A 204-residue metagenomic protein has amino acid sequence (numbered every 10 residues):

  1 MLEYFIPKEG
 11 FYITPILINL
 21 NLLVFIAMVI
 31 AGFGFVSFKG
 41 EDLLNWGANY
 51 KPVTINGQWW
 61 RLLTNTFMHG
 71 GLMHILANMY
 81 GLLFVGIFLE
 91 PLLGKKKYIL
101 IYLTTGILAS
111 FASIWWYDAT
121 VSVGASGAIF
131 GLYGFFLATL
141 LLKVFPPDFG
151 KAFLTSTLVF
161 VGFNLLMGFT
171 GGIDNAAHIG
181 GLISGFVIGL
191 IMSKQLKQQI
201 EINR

Functional and structural regions predicted by a protein language model:
M1-I16, L20-L22, G162-R204: C-terminal transmembrane module of polytopic alpha-helical membrane proteins
G10-V123, T170-I173: N-terminal TM1-TM2 helical hairpin plus the immediately adjacent luminal interfacial "cap"
I13-T14, A152-S156: Select subsegments of transmembrane alpha-helices in polytopic membrane proteins, especially boundary-proximal
V29, G106-S110, I114, L132-F135 (+2 more regions): Transmembrane alpha-helical segments of multi-pass membrane transport proteins and ion-pumping complexes
I75-L82, V123-F135, I173-S193: Alpha-helical transmembrane segments that form the membrane-embedded catalytic/substrate-binding core of multi-pass
P91-K95, A138-L154, K194-N203: Alpha-helical transmembrane bundle and helix-membrane interface signal in multi-pass integral membrane proteins
Y102-T105, S156-V161: Central hydrophobic cores of alpha-helical transmembrane segments in multi-pass integral membrane proteins
A119-V121, A125-G150: Alpha-helical transmembrane segments of multi-pass integral membrane proteins, characterized by long hydrophobic
